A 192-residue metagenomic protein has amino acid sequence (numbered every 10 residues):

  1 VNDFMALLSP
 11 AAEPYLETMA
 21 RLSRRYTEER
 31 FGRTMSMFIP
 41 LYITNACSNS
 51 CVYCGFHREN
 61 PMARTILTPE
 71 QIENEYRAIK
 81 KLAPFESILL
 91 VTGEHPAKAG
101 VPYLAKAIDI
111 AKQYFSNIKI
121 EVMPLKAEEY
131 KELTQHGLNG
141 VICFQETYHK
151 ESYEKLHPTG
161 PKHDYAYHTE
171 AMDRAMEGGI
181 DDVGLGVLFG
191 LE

Functional and structural regions predicted by a protein language model:
V1-I39, N49: Flexible, acidic/Gly-rich N-terminal and inter-domain linker regions that tether and position cofactor-handling modules
A6, A20, R30, T34-M37 (+5 more regions): A near-ubiquitous, low-amplitude feature marking generic local secondary-structure context
L8-A11, Y26, C54, I79 (+1 more regions): Alpha-helix boundary/capping residues
P10, R33, M37, I43 (+3 more regions): Generic structural "secondary-structure junction" signal
G32-Q71: Canonical Radical SAM [4Fe-4S] cluster-binding loop centered on the CxxxCxxC motif and its immediate flanking residues
R58-E73, I79-V101, K106, I110-A175 (+1 more regions): Core AdoMet radical
